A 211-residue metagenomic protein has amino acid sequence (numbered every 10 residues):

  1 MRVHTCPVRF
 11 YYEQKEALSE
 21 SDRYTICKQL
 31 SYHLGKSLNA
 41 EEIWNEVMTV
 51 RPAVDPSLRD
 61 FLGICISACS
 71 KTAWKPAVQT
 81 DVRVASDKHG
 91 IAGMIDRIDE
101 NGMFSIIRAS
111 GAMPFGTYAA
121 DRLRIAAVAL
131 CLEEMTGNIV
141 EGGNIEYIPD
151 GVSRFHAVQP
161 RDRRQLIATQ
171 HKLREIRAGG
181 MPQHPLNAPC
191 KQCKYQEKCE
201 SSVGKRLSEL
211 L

Functional and structural regions predicted by a protein language model:
M1-I98, M103, L211: Metal-dependent nuclease catalytic cores that hydrolyze phosphodiester bonds in DNA/RNA, characterized by
A17, C131-M135: Active-site catalytic microenvironments for nucleophilic, acid-base chemistry
K75-G90, F115, E134-L211: Metal-dependent nuclease catalytic regions and adjoining charged, substrate-binding loops involved in nucleic-acid end
A92-M94, R122, F155: Well-ordered beta-strand positions in beta-sheet-rich domains
F104-R108, N144-E146: Glycine- and acidic-rich phosphate- and metal-coordinating loops
I107-T117: Short beta-strand-loop-alpha-helix junction that forms the active-site gateway of nucleic-acid-processing nucleases
Y118-L123, P160: Short, conserved loop/turn and helix-capping segments at secondary-structure boundaries that abut family-defining
L123-C131: Short amphipathic alpha-helical face segments that pack within enzyme cores and frequently flank/anchor catalytic
